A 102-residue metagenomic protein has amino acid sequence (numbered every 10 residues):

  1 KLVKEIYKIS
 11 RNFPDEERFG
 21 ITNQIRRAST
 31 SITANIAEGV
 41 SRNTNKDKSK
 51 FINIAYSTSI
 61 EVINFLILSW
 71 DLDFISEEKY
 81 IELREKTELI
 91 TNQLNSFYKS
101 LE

Functional and structural regions predicted by a protein language model:
K1-E102: Amphipathic alpha-helical assembly/interaction segments
